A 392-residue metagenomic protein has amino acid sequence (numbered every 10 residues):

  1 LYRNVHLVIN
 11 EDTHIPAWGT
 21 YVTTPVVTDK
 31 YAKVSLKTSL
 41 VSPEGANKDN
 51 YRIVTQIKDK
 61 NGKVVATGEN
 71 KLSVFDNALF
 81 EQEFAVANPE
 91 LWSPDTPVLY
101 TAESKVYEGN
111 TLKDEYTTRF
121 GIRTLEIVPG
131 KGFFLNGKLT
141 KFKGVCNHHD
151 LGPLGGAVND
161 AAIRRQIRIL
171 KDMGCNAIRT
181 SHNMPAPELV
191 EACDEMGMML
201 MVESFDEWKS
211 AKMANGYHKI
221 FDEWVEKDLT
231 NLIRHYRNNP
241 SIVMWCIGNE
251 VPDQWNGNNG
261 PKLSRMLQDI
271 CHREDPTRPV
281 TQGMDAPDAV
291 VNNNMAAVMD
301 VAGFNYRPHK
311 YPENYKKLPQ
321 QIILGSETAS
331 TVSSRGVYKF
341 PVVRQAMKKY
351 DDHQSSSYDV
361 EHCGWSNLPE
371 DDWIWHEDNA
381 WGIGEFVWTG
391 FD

Functional and structural regions predicted by a protein language model:
L1-A192, M196-L200, D228-N238, V243-M244 (+3 more regions): Secreted/periplasmic carbohydrate-active enzymes, especially glycoside hydrolases
N4-L7, D12-T13, A32, P43 (+4 more regions): Substrate-binding clefts and catalytic carboxylate motifs of secreted carbohydrate-active enzymes
M184-P187, M284-A289, R307-K310: Short acidic loop-to-helix transition motifs that present clustered carboxylates
F205, E250-P252, D285-A286, R307 (+2 more regions): Catalytic metal-binding/acid-base residues of hydrolase active sites
A211-D222, C246-C271, D275: Active-site cleft segment of glycoside hydrolase catalytic domains centered on the general acid/base Glu
F221-N239, E274, R307: An active-site-proximal structural segment forming one wall of the substrate-binding cleft that immediately precedes
L229-N258, D288-V291: Active-site groove signature of glycoside hydrolases
